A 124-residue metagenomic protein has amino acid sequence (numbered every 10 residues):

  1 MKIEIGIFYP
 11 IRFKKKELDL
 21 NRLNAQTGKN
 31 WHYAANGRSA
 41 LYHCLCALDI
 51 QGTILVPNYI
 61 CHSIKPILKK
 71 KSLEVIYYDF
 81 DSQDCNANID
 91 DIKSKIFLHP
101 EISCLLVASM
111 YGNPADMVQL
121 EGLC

Functional and structural regions predicted by a protein language model:
M1-I50, K71, I76: Conserved PLP-binding active-site segment in aminotransferase class I/II-type PLP enzymes
E17-R22, C46-L123: PLP-dependent aminotransferase-like
